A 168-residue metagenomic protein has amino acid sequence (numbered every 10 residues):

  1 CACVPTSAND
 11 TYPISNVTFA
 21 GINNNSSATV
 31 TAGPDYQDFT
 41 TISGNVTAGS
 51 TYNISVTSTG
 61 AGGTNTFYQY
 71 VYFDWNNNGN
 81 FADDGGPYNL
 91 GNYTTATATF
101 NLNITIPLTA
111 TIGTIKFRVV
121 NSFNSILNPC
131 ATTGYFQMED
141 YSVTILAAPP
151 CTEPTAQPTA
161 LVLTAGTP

Functional and structural regions predicted by a protein language model:
C1-P150: A broad "non-catalytic interaction surface" signal
L146-P168: Proline- and Ser/Thr-rich low-complexity, intrinsically disordered segments
